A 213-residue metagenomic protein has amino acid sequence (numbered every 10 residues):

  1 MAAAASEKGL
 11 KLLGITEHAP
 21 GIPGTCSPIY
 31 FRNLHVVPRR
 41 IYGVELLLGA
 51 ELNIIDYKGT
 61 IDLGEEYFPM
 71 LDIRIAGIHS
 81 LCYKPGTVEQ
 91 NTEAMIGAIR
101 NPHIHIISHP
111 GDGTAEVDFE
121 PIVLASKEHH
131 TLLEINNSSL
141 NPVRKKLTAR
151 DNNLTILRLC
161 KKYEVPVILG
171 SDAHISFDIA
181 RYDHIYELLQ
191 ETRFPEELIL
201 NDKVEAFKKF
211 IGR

Functional and structural regions predicted by a protein language model:
M1-D56, D62, E66, I106 (+7 more regions): An N-terminally biased module of ancient metal coordination in phosphate/nucleic-acid-related enzymes
I61-D62, P69-P166, A173, I179-A180: Domain-core and long-helix interface of multi-subunit machines
T155-I156, Y163-V165, I185, F207-G212: Accessory recognition modules or surfaces
F177-A180, I185-E187: Active-site-adjacent betaalpha module
L188-R193: Aromatic-rich peripheral "rim/lid" segments of glycoside hydrolase catalytic domains that contact and position glycan
